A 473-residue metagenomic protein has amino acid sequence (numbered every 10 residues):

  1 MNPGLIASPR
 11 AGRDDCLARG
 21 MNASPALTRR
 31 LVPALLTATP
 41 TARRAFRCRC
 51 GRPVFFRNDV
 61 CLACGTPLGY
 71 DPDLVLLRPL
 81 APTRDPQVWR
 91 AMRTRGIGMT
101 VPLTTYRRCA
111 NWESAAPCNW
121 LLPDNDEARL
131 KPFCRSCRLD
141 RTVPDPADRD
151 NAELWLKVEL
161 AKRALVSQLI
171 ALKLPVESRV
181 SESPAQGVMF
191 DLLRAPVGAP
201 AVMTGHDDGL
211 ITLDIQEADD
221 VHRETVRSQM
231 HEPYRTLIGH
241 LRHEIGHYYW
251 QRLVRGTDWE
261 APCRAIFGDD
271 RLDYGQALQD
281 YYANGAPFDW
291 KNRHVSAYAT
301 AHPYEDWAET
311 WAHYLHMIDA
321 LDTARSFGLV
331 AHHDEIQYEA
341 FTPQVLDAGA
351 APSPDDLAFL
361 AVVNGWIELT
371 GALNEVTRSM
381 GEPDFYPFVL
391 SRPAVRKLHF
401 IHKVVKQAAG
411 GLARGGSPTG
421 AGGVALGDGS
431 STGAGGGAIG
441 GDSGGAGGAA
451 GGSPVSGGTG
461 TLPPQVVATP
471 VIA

Functional and structural regions predicted by a protein language model:
A38, A299-G415, V467-A473: Pan-zinc metallopeptidase signature
R47-R52, A63, R108-N111, S136-L139: Short, cysteine/histidine-rich loop/knuckle motifs that typically chelate Zn2+
R52-F55, L68, E113-C118, L122 (+1 more regions): Cys/His-rich microdomains that often coordinate metals
C61, R235-R255: Active-site recognition of the HExxH zinc-binding catalytic motif
D145, R149, E153, K157-D220: Auxiliary, metal-adjacent structural segments of Zn-dependent hydrolase domains
V221-L241: Short pre-active-site segment immediately N-terminal to the catalytic Zn-binding motif
W250-E305, W311-L321: Post-HExxH zinc-binding segment in Zn-dependent metallohydrolases
G416-T469: Ser/Thr-rich, Pro/Gly/Ala-heavy low-complexity intrinsically disordered linkers and tails of secreted extracellular
